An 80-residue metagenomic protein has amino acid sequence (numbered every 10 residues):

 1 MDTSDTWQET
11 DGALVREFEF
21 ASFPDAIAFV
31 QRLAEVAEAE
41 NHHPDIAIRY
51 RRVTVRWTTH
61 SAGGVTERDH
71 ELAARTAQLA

Functional and structural regions predicted by a protein language model:
M1-A13: Short aromatic-glycine-(Arg/Gly/Cys) micro-motifs in beta-strand/loop hairpins
Q8, A21-P24, T66: Generic, ordered loop/turn and secondary-structure boundary motif
A13-A21: Short, well-ordered beta-strand elements within core beta-sheets of diverse protein domains
A21-N41: Compact alpha/beta protein-protein interaction domains typified by the UBC
E35, A39-V53: Amphipathic, hydrophobic secondary-structure cores in small proteins
V53-L79: C-terminal structural segments of small proteins and small subunits
